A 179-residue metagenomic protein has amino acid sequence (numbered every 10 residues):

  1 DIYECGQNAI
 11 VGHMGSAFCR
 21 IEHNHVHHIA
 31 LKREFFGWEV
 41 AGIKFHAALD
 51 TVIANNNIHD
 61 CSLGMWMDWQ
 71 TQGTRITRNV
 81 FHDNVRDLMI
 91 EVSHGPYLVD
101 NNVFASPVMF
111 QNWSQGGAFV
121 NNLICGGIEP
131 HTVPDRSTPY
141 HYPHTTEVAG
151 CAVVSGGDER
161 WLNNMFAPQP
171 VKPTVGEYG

Functional and structural regions predicted by a protein language model:
D1-G179: Glycine- and acidic/polar-rich repeat regions and solenoidal domains
